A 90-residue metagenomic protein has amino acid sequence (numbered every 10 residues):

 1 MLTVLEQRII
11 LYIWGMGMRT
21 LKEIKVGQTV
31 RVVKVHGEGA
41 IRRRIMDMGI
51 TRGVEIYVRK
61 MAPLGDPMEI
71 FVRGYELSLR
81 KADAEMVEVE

Functional and structural regions predicted by a protein language model:
L2-E90: Compact, glycine-rich, soluble single-domain proteins
